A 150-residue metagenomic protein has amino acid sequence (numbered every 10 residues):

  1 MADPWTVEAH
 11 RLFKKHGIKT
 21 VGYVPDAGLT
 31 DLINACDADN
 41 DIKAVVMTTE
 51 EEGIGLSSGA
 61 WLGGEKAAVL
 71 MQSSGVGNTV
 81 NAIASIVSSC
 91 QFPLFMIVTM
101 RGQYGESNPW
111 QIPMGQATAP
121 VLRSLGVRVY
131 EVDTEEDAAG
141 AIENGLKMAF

Functional and structural regions predicted by a protein language model:
M1-F150: Thiamine diphosphate
